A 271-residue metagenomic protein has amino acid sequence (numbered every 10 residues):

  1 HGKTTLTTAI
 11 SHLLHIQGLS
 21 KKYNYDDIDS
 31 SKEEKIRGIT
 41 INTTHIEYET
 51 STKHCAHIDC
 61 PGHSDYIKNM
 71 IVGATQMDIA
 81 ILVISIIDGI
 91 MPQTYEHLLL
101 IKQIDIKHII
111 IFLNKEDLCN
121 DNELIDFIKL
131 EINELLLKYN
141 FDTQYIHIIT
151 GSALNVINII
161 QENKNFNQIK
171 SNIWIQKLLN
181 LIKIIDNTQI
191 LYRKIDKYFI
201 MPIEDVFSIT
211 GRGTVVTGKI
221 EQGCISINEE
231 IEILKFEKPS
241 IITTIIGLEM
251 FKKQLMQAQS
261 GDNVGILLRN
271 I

Functional and structural regions predicted by a protein language model:
H1-G2, S11, H63, S85-G89 (+4 more regions): Short, ordered loop/turn segments at secondary-structure junctions
H1-K68, M77-A80: P-loop NTPase switch module centered on the Walker A-proximal segment
T5-I10, N69, Q93-L100, F127-L135 (+1 more regions): Alpha-helical scaffold elements adjacent to nucleotide-binding pockets in ATP/GTP-utilizing enzyme cores
L6, G38, D59, M70 (+7 more regions): Residue-level signature of catalytic and energy-coupling elements of molecular machines, predominantly ATP/GTP-dependent
Y48-T50, D105, L136-Y139: Intrinsically disordered, low-complexity, Ser/Thr/Glu/Asp/Lys/Arg-enriched terminal regions and linkers of eukaryotic
K53-C55, C60-Y66, A74-L98, K102-D126: Conserved Switch II/interswitch segment of TRAFAC-class P-loop GTPases
D126, E134-I271: Conserved catalytic-core segments of large NTP-driven translation/proteostasis enzymes
